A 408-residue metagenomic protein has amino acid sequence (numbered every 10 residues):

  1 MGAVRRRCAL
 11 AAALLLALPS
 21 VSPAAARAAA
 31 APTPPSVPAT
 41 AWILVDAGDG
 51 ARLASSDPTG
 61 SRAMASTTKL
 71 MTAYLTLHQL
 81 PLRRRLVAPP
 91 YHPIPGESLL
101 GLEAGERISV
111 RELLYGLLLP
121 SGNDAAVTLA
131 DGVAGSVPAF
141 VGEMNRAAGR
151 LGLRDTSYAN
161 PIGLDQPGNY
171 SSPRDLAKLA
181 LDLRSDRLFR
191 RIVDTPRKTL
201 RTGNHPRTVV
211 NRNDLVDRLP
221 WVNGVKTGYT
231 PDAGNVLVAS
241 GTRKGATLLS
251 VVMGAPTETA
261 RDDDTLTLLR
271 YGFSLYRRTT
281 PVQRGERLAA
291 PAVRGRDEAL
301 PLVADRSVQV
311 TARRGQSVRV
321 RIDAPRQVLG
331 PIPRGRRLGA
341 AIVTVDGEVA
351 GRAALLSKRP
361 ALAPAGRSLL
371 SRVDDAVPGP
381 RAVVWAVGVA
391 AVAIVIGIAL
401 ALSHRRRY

Functional and structural regions predicted by a protein language model:
G2-A28, W385-A401: Secretory targeting and sorting signals
G2-A3, P19, T33-V37, S56 (+2 more regions): Solvent-exposed, well-ordered amphipathic alpha-helical segments that flank/support binding or catalytic loops
V4-R5, V110, G366, A382: Structural motif marking the loop-to-transmembrane transition
R5-R6, L10, V141, E258 (+1 more regions): Generic alpha-helix initiation/capping and coil-helix boundary signal
A13, V21, L77-P90, R287 (+1 more regions): Generic structural signal for short, solvent-exposed loop/turn connectors between secondary structure elements
A24-R191, T199: Active-site-adjacent loops and short helices of periplasmic peptidoglycan-processing enzymes
R154-S157, D165-D175, A180-R407: Domain-terminus/edge residues, biased toward the C-terminal soluble/receptor-binding domains of extracytoplasmic
